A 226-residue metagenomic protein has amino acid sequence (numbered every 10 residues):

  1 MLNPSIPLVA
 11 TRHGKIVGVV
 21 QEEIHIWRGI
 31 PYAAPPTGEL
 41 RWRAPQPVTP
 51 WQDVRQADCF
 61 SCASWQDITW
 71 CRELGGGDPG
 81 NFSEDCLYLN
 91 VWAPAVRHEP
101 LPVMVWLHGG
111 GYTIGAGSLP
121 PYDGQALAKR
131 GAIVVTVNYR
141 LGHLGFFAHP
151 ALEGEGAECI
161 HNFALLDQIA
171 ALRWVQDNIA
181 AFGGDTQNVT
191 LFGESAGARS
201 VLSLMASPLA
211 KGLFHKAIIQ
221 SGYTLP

Functional and structural regions predicted by a protein language model:
M1-N162, T186: Non-catalytic accessory segments of hydrolases
C86, A157-A181: Alpha/beta-hydrolase active-site loop
P102, V175, F182-E194: Alpha/beta-hydrolase fold nucleophile elbow
G109-G110, F163-D167, S195-A198: Active-site loop->helix "elbow" adjoining a glycine-rich segment at hydrolase catalytic centers
H143, R199, Y223-P226: A short beta-to-alpha transition loop/helix N-cap that caps and shapes the active-site region
T186, G193-A196, P208, S221: Catalytic nucleophile serine of serine hydrolases, specifically the conserved "nucleophile elbow" pentapeptide
A198-A210: Short glycine-enriched nucleophile-adjacent loop and the immediately C-terminal alpha-helix near the catalytic center
K211-Y223: A conserved short beta-strand
